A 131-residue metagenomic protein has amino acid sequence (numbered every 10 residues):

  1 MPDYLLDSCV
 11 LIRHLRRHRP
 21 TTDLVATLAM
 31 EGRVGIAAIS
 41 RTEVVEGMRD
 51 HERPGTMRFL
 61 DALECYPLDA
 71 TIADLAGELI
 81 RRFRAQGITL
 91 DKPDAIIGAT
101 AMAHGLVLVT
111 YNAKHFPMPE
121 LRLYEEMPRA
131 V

Functional and structural regions predicted by a protein language model:
M1-D3, G98-V131: Acidic, PIN/NYN-like endoribonuclease modules and their adjacent C-terminal/linker elements
M1-I36, V45-R58, A130-V131: Short, well-structured N-terminal submotif of metal-dependent ribonuclease cores
D7-S8, V44, A76, A101 (+1 more regions): Generic structural signal for small/hydrophobic residues in well-ordered secondary structure, especially within
V10-L11, S40, I72, I96-I97 (+1 more regions): Alpha-helix capping/helix-boundary segments
T21-T22, R41, R53-T56, A73-A76 (+1 more regions): A general structural signal for well-ordered alpha-helical segments in protein cores
L28-A29, F59, F83, A101: A generic structural signal for well-ordered alpha-helical segments
G35, Y66, Y124: General small-molecule cofactor/ligand-binding pocket signal
E64-Y111: Active-site neighborhoods of divalent-metal-dependent phosphate/nucleic-acid chemistry enzymes
